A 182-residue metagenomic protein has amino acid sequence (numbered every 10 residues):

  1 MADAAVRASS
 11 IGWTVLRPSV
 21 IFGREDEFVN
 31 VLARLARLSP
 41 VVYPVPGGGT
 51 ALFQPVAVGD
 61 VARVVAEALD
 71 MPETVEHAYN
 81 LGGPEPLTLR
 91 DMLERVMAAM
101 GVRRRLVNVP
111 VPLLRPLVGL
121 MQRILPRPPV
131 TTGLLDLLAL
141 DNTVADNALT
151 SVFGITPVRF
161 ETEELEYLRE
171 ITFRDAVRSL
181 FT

Functional and structural regions predicted by a protein language model:
M1-M100: Oxidoreductase cofactor-interface core, primarily capturing Rossmann-like NAD(P)-dependent enzymes
I21-G23, V29-N30, P44-P46, D136-A139 (+3 more regions): Generic, ordered loop/turn and secondary-structure boundary motif
P40-A57, Q122-V144: Low-complexity, charge- and small-residue-enriched intrinsically disordered regions
V65-T131, V144-T182: Mid/C-terminal beta-alpha module of Rossmann-like enzyme folds, strongest in SDR-family dehydrogenases/epimerases
